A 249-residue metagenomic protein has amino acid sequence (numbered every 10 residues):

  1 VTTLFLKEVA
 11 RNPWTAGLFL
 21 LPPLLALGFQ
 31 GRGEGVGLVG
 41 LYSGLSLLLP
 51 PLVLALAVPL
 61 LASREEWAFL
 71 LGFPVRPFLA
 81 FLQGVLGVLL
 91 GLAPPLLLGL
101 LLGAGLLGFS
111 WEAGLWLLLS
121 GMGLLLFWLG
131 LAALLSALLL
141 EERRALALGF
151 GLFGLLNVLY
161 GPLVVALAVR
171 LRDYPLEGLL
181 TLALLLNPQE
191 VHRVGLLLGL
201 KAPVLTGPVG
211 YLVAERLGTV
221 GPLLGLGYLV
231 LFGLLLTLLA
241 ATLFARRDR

Functional and structural regions predicted by a protein language model:
V1-F19, G233, R246: Aromatic- and glycine-rich beta-strand/loop motifs that create alpha-glucan
L4-A10, R76-G84, G105-L115, H192: Short juxtamembrane and helix-loop transition motifs at transmembrane-helix boundaries in membrane proteins
G17-L18, R143-G161, D173-L184: Pore- or pathway-lining transmembrane helices of multi-pass membrane proteins that form conduits for solutes/ions
A26-Y42, L52, L86-G151: Secretory targeting signals
G40-R64: Long, hydrophobic alpha-helical segments
V53-A57, E66, L98, G130-L131 (+3 more regions): Hydrophobic/aromatic residues in alpha-helical transmembrane segments
V58-L90: Helix-loop-helix units of permease transmembrane domains in multi-pass membrane transporters, especially ABC
Y160-T242: Terminal transmembrane helical anchor/hairpin motif
